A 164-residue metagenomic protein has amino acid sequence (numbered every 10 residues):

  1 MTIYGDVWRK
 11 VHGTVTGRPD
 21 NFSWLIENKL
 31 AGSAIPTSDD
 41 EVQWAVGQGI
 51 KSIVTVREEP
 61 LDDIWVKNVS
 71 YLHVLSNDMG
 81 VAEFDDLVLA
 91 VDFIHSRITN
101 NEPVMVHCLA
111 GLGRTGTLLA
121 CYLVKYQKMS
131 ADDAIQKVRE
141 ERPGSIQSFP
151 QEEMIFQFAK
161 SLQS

Functional and structural regions predicted by a protein language model:
M1-V104, A120-S164: Cys-dependent protein tyrosine phosphatase-like superfamily
C108: Short cysteine clusters
G111: Conserved G/P- and acidic residue-centered "switch" motifs that form tight phosphate/ATP-binding loops in soluble
T115: Ser/Thr-glycine-rich phosphate-binding loops at phosphate-binding pockets of nucleotides, nucleotide cofactors
